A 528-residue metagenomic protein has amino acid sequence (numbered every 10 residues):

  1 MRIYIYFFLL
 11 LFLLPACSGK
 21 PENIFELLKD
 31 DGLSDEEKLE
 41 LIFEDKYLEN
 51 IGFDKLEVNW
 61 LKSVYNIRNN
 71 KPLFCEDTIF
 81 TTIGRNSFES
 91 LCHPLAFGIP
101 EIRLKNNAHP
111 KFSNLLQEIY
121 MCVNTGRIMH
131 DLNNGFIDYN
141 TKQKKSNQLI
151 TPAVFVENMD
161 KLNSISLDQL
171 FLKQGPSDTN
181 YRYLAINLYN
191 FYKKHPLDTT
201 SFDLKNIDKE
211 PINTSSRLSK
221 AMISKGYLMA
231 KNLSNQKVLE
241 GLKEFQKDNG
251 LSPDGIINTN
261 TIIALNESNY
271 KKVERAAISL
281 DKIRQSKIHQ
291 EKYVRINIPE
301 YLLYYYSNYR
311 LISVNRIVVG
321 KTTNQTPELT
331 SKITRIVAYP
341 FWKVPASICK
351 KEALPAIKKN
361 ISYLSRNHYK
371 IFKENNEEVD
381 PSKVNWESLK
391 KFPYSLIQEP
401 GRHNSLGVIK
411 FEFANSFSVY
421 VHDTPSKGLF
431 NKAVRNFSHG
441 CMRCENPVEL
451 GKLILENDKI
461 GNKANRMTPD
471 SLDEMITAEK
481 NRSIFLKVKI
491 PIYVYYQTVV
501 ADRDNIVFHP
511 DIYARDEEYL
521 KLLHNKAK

Functional and structural regions predicted by a protein language model:
R2-L9: Sec-dependent signal peptide recognition, specifically the positively charged N-region followed immediately by
L10-L11, V434: Residue-level signal for mature regions of secreted extracellular proteins and peptides
L14-A16: C-terminal motif of bacterial Sec signal peptides marking the signal peptidase cleavage site
S18-F53, S146, L172-S252, T259-K528: Well-ordered beta-sheet/strand-loop patches within structured domains
S18-V156: Cationic-aromatic interfacial patches
G98-I99, N107-P110, D131, G135-Y139 (+4 more regions): Short loop/turn hinge sites at secondary-structure boundaries
F136, P152-F171, G241: A sensor for short, sequence-defined functional sites
